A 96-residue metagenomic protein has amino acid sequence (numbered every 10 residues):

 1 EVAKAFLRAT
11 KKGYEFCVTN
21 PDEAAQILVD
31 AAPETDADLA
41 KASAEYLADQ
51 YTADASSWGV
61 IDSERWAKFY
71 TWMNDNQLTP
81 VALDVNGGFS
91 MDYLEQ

Functional and structural regions predicted by a protein language model:
E1-N76: Secondary-structure end/capping motifs
W66-Q96: Conserved C-terminal helix/tail region of periplasmic/extracytoplasmic solute-binding proteins
